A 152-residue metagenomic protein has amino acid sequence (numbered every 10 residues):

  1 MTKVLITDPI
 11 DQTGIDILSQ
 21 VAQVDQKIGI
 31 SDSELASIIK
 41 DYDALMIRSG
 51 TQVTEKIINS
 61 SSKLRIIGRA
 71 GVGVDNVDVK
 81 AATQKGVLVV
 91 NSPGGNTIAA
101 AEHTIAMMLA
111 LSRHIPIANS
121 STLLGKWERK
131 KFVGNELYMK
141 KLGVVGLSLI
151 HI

Functional and structural regions predicted by a protein language model:
M1-V90: An N-terminal-biased, well-structured beta-alpha scaffold segment characteristic of Rossmann-like dinucleotide-binding
K85, P93-K141: Phosphate-binding beta-alpha-beta segment of Rossmann-like dinucleotide-binding domains, i.e., the NAD(P)
L147: Glycine-rich Rossmann-fold phosphate-binding loop(s) that bind the pyrophosphate of adenine dinucleotide cofactors
I150-I152: Conserved small/polar residues in nucleotide/adenosyl-binding loops
